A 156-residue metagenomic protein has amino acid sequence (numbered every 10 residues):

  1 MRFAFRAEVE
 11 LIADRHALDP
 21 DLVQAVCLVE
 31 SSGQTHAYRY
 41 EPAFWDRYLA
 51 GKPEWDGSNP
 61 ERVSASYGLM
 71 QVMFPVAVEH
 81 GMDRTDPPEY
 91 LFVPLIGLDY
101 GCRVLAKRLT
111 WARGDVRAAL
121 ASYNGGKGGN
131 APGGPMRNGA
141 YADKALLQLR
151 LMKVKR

Functional and structural regions predicted by a protein language model:
M1-R156: Catalytic glycan-binding domains that act on GlcNAc-containing polysaccharides
